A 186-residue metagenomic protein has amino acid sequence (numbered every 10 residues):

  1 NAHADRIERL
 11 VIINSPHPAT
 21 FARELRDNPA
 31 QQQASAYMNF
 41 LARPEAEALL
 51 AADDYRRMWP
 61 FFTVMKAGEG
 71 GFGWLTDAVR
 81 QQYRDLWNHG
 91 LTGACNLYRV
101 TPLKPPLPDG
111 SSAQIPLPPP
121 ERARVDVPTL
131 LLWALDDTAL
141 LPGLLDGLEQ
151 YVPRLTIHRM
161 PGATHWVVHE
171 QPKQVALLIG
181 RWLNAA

Functional and structural regions predicted by a protein language model:
A2-L155, R159: Flexible "cap/lid" subdomain of the alpha/beta-hydrolase fold that forms the substrate-access gate
V152-A186: Catalytic active-site module of serine/aspartate enzymes centered on a nucleophile-bearing elbow/loop
